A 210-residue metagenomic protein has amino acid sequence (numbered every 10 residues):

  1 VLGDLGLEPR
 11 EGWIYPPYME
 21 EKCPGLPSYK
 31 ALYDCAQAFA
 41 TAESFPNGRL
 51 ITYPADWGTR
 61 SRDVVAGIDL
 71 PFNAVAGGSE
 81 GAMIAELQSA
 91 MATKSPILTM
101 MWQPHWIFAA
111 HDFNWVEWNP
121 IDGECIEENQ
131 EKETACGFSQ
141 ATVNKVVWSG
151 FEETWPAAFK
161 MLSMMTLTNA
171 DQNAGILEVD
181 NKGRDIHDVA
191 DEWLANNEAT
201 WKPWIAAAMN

Functional and structural regions predicted by a protein language model:
V1-L50: A conserved helix-loop-strand patch within extracytoplasmic ligand-binding domains of the periplasmic binding
R10-K22, Q140-T154, G175-E178: A bilobed periplasmic-binding-protein/Venus flytrap-type ligand-binding module shared by bacterial periplasmic
E20-P24, K30, C35, A42-E43 (+4 more regions): A residue-level marker of the well-folded mature domains of exported/periplasmic proteins
Y29, Y33, G58, R62 (+5 more regions): Extracytoplasmic/secreted envelope proteins and their assembly/folding machinery, especially bacterial periplasmic
D34-Q37, A66-L70, Q88-S95, S163-L167 (+2 more regions): Sec-exported extracytoplasmic/periplasmic mature domains
R49-E127: Ligand-binding pocket segment of bilobal, Venus flytrap-like solute-binding proteins
P104-T166: C-terminal lobe and pocket-closing loops of periplasmic/extracytoplasmic Venus-flytrap solute-binding proteins
F159-N210: C-terminal functional modules
